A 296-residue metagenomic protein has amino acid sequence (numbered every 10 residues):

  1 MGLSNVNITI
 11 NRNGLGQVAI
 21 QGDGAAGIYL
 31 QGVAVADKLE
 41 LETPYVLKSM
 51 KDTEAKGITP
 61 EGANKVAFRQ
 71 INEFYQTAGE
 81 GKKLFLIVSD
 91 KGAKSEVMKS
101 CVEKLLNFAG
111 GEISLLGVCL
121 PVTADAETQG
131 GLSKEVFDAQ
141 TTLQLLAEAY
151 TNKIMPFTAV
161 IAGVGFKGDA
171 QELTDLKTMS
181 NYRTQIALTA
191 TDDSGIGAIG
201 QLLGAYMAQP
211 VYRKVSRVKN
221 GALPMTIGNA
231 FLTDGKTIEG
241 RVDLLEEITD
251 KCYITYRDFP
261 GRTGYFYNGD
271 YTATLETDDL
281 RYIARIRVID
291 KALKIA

Functional and structural regions predicted by a protein language model:
M1-L173, K177: Small-residue-rich
L30, G110-A296: A glycine- and small-residue-enriched flexible loop/hinge signal that marks low-structured segments
